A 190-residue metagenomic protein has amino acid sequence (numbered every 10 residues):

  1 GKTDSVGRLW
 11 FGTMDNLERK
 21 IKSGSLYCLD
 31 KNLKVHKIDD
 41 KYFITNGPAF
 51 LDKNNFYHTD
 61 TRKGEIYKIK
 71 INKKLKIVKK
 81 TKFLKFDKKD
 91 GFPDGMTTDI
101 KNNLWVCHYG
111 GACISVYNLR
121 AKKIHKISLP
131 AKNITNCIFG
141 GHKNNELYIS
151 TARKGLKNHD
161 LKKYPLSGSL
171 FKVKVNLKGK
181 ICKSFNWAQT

Functional and structural regions predicted by a protein language model:
G1-L9, I38-F56, F86-N103, A131-N145 (+1 more regions): Beta-rich, blade/repeat-based domains predominating in secreted/periplasmic proteins but also intracellular
K2-I38: Hydrophobic alpha-helical segments and helix pairs
L9-L17, H58-K63, L104-Y109, Y148-G155: Conserved beta-strand positions in repeat-built beta-propeller and related beta-rich domains
L17-G24, T61-G64, Y109-G110, N158-L166: Short, solvent-exposed loop/turn segments at conserved positions within beta-propeller repeat blades
G24-Y27, E65-Y67, C113-S115, S169-F171: A short loop-to-beta-strand structural motif that recurs across blades of beta-propeller domains
L33-D40, K79-F86, K122-I127: A short beta-strand motif characteristic of beta-propeller blades
I69-K76, K174-K180: Short loop/turn segments immediately following beta-strands, especially the blade-tip and inter-blade linker loops
I138-T190: Blade-level signature of beta-propeller repeat domains, shared across WD40, Kelch, NHL, RCC1 and BNR/Asp-box propellers
